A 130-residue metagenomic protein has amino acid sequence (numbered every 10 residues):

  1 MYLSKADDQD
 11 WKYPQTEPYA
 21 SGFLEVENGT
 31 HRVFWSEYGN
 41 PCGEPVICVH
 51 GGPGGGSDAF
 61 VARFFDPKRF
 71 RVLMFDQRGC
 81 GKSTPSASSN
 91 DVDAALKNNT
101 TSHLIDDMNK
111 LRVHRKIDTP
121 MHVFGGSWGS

Functional and structural regions predicted by a protein language model:
S4-A6: Mixed-charge, Lys/Arg-rich low-complexity intrinsically disordered regions
D8-R32: N-terminal cap/lid segment of alpha/beta-hydrolase-fold proteins
E27-S89: Conserved HGGG/HGGXW glycine-rich cap/lid loop of the alpha/beta-hydrolase fold
S89-L104: Catalytic nucleophile-loop/oxyanion-hole region of alpha/beta-hydrolase and closely related hydrolase-like folds
S102-M121: Conserved acidic catalytic loop of the alpha/beta-hydrolase fold
V123-G125: Short beta-strand immediately N-terminal to the catalytic nucleophile in serine-hydrolase-like folds
S127-S130: Active-site loop->helix "elbow" adjoining a glycine-rich segment at hydrolase catalytic centers
